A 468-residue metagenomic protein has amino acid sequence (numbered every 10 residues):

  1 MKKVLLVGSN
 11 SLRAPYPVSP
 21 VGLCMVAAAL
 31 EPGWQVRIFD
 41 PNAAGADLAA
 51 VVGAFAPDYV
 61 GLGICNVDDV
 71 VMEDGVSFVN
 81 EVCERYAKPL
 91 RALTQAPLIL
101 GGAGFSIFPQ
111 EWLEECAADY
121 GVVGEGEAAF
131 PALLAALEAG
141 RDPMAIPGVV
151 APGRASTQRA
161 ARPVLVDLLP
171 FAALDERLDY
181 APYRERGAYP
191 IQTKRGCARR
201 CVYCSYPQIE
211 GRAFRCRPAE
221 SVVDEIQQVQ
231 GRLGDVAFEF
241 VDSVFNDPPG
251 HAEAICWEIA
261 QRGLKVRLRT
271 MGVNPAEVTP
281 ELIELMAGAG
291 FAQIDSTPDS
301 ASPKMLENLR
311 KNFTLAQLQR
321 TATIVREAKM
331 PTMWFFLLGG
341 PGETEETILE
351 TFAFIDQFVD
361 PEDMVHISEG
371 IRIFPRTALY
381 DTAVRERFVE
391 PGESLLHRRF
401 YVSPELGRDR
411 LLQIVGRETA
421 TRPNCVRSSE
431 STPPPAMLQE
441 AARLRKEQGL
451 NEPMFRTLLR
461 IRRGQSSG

Functional and structural regions predicted by a protein language model:
K2-Q227, G231-G234: Acidic, low-complexity intrinsically disordered segments
K2-V7, Q35, A49-D58, Q95 (+1 more regions): Radical SAM enzyme core and accessory elements
V4, V36, L98, I146-P147 (+5 more regions): Hydrophobic/aromatic residues located in beta-strands of well-ordered beta-sheets within soluble catalytic
R13-A14, N66-V70, Q110, R199 (+5 more regions): Flexible glycine/acidic-rich beta-alpha junction loops that bind and position SAM and/or redox cofactors in anaerobic
L62-I64, G126, L282-A301, M364-R372: Non-cysteine beta-strand/loop elements that form the S-adenosyl-L-methionine
R91-Q95, G140-D142, A260-V266, A328 (+1 more regions): Short helix-capping segments at alpha-helix termini
P109-E115, G342-D356: Catalytic cores of alpha/beta
P170-M333, L338, A353: Radical SAM [4Fe-4S] cluster-binding motif and immediate context
